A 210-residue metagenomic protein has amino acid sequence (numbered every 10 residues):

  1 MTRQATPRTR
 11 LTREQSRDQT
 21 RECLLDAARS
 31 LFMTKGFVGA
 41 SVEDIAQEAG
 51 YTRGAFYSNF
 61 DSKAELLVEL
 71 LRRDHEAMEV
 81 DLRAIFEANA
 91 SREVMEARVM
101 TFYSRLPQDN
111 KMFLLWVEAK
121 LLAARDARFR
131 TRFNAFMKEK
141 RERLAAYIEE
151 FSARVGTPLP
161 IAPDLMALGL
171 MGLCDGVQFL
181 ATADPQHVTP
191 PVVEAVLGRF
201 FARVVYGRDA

Functional and structural regions predicted by a protein language model:
M1-Q19, D209-A210: N-terminal intrinsically disordered/low-complexity leader segments
S16-A28, I45, L70-D74, M78 (+1 more regions): Generic hydrophobic, amphipathic alpha-helix propensity
C23, A27-E65, E69: Helix-turn-helix
C23, A27-T34, D81-I85, L115 (+2 more regions): Solvent-exposed, amphipathic alpha-helical segments
E69, V80-M112, P163-L170: Hydrophobic alpha-helical connector segments
E76, V80, A84, Q108-L114 (+5 more regions): Amphipathic alpha-helical packing segments from all-alpha helical-bundle domains
V94-M95, Q108-T131, F179-T182: Amphipathic alpha-helical segments used for helix-helix packing
R130-N134, F151-A210: Hydrophobic/aromatic-rich alpha-helical bundle segments in the mid-to-C-terminal region
